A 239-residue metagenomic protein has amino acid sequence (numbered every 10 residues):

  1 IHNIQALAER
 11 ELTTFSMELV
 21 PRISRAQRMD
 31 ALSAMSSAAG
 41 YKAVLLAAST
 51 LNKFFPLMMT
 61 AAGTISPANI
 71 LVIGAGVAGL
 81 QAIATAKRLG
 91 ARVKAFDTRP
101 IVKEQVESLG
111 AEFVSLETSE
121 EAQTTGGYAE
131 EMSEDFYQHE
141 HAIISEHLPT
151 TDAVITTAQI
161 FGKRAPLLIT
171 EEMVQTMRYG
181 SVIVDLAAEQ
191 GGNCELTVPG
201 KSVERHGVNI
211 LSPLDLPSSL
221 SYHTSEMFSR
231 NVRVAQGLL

Functional and structural regions predicted by a protein language model:
I1-E18, A153-L211: ADP-ribose/adenylate-binding Rossmann-like module
H2-N3, R25-Q27, Q105-V106, A122-Y128 (+2 more regions): Short, charged, surface-exposed secondary-structure boundary motifs
I4, V44, A82-I83, K103 (+1 more regions): Generic hydrophobic/aromatic pocket-lining and core-packing "Φ" positions
E9-T13, A48-P56, R88-R92, E107-V114 (+6 more regions): Generic secondary-structure signature for well-ordered alpha-helical cores
T13, E18-T60, P67, A188 (+1 more regions): Adenosine-phosphate binding glycine-rich loop
S36-G40, V44, G79, R99 (+4 more regions): Generic structural signal for well-ordered, non-membrane alpha-helical segments in soluble metabolic enzymes
P56-H147: Glycine-rich phosphate/diphosphate-binding loop of Rossmann-like nucleotide-binding domains
Q123-V154, A158-Q175, P213, E226: A structured beta-alpha segment of the ubiquitous adenosine-cofactor-binding alpha/beta core
